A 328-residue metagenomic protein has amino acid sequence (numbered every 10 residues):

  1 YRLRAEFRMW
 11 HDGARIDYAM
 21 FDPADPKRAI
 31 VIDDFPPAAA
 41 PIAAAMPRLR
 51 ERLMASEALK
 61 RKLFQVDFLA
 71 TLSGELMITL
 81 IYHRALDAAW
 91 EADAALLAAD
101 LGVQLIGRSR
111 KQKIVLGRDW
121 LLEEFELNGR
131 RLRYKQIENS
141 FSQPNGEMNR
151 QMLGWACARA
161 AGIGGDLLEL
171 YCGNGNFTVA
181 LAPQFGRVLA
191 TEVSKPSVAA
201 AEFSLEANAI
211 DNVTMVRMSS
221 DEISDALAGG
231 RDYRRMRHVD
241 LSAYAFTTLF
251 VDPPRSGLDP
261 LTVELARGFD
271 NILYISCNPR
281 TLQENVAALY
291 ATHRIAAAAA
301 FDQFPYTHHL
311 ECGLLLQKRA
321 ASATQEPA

Functional and structural regions predicted by a protein language model:
Y1-L3, L72-G74, H308-H309: A short, glycine/Asx- and small/polar-enriched loop/turn that sits immediately N-terminal to a beta-strand
Y1-L63: Extended interfacial segments that mediate partner engagement and assembly in macromolecular machines
R8-D12, L69-S73, Q317-R319: Short beta-strand micro-motifs enriched in acidic
A14, P26-R28, G74, N128-L132 (+1 more regions): Short acidic/polar mixed-charge low-complexity motifs
F35, T79-A88: A short interface-forming secondary-structure element
R61-A70, S109, E169: A short glycine-rich, hydrophobically flanked beta-strand micro-motif that places a catalytic Asp/Glu for divalent metal
F68-A70, E75-H83: Carbohydrate-binding surface patches
A85-A328: Rossmann-like S-adenosyl-L-methionine
